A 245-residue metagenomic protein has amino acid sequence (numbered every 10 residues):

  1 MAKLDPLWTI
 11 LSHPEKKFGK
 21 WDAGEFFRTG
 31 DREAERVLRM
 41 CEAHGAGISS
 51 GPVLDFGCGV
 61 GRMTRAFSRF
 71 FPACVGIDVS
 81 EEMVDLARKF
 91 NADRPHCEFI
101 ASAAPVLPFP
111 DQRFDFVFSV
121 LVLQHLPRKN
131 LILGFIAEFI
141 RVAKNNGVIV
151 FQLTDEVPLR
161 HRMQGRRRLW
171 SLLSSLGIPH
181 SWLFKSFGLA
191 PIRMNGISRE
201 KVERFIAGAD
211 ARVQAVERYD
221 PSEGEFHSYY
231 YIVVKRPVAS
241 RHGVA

Functional and structural regions predicted by a protein language model:
M1-F56, V60-F71, I77-V106, V150-A245: Class I (Rossmann-like) S-adenosyl-L-methionine-dependent methyltransferase catalytic domain, capturing the SAM-binding
F67, E138-F139: Class I S-adenosylmethionine-dependent transferase superfamily signal
P105-V117: A short acidic, Gly/Pro-enriched loop at the edge of an enzyme's catalytic core that lines a small-molecule cofactor
L121-V122: Short catalytic micro-motifs in class I SAM-dependent methyltransferases
H125-L126, P158: Short glycine-rich, flexible loops that bind phosphorylated cofactors or substrates
L126-E138: A short, conserved alpha-helix within the catalytic core of class I
A143-V148: Short glycine-dipeptide loop
